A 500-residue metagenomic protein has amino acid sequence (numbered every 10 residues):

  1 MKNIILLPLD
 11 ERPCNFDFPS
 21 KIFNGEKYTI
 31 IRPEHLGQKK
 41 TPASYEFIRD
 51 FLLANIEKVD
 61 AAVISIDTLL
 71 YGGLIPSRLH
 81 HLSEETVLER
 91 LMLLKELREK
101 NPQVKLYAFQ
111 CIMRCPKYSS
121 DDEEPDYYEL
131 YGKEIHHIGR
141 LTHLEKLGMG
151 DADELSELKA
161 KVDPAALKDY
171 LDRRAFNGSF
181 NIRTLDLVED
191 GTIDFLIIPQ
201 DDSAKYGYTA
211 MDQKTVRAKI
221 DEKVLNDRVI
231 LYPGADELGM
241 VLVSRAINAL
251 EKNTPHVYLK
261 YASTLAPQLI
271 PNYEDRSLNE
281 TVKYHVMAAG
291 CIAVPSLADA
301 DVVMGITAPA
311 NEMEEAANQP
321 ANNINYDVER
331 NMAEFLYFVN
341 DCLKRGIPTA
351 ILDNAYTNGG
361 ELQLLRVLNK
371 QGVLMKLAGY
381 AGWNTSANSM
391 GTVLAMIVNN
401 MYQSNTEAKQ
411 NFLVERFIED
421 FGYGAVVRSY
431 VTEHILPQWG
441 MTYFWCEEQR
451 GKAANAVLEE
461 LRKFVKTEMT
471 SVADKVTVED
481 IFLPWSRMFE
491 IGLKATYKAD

Functional and structural regions predicted by a protein language model:
M1-D500: An N-terminal assembly and electron-transfer interface module characteristic of large anaerobic redox and radical
